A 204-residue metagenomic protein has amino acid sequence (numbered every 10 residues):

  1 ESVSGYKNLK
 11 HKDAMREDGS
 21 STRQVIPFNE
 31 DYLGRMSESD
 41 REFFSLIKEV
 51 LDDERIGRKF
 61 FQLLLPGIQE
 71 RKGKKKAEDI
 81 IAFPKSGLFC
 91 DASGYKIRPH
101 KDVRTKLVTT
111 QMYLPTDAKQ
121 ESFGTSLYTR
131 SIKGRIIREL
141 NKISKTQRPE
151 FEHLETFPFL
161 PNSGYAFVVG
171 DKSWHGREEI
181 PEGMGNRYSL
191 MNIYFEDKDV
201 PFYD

Functional and structural regions predicted by a protein language model:
E1-L63: Non-heme Fe(II)/2-oxoglutarate
D40, F44-E49, G57, F61-Y203: Catalytic core of non-heme Fe(II) oxygenases with the double-stranded beta-helix
